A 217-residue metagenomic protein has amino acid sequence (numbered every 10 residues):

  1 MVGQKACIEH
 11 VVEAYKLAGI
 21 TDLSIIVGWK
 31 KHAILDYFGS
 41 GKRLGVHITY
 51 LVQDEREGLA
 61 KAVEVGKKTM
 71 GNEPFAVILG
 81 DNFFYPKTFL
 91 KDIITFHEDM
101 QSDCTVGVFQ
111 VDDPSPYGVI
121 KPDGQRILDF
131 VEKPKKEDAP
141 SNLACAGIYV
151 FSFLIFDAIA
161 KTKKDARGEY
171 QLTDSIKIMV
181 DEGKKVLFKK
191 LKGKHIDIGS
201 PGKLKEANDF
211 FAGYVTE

Functional and structural regions predicted by a protein language model:
M1-L35, V46-I48, Q53, F89-L90: N-terminal glycine-rich phosphate-binding loop and ensuing alpha1 helix
C7-H10, K61-V65, S175: Well-ordered alpha-helical segments embedded in enzymatic catalytic cores
A33-D36, A62, S175, E206: Phosphate- and divalent-cation-binding pockets in alpha/beta enzyme and binding domains that engage nucleotide-derived
Y37-G41: Short, aromatic/basic amphipathic alpha-helical patches
K42-D123, F151, D157-T162: Conserved beta-loop-beta/alpha segment of the NTase-like Rossmann-fold superfamily that binds/positions NTPs
E98, R126-E217: Catalytic-core segments of class I nucleotidyltransferases/pyrophosphorylases that form NMP-activated intermediates
